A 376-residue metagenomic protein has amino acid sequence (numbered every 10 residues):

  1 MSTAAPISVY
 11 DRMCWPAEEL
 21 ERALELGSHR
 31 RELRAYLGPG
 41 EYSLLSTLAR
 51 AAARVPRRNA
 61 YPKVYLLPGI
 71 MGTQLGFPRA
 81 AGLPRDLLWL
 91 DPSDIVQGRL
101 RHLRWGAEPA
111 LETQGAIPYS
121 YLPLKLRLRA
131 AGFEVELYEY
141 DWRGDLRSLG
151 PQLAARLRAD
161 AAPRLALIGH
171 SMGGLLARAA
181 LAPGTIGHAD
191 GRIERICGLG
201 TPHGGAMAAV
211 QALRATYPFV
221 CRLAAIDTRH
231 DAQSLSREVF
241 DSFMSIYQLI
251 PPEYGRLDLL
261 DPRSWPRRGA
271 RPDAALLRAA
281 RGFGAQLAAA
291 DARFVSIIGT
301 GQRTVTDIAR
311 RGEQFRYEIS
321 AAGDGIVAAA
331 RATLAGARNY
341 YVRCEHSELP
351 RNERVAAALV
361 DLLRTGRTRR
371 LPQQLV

Functional and structural regions predicted by a protein language model:
M1-Q233, Y317, A322-A329, T333-V376: N-terminal non-catalytic accessory region
E136, G144, F243-G312, R316: Alpha/beta-hydrolase fold catalytic core
R192, L235, P272-A279, A358: Exposed alpha-helical structural elements
A215-L260: Flexible "cap/lid" subdomain of the alpha/beta-hydrolase fold that forms the substrate-access gate
